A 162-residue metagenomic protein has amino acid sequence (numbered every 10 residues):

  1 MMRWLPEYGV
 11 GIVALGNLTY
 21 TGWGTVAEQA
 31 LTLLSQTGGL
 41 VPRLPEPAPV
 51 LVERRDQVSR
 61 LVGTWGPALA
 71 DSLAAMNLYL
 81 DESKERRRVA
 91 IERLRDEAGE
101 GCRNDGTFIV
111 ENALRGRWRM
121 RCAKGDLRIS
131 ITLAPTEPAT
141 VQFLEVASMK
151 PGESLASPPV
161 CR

Functional and structural regions predicted by a protein language model:
M1-S59, G63, R119-R162: Catalytic loop of the DD-peptidase/beta-lactamase superfamily, centered on the K-T-G motif and neighboring
P67-E111: Short solvent-exposed beta->alpha transition segments
L114-R115: Extended, composition-driven regions rather than compact fold-specific motifs
